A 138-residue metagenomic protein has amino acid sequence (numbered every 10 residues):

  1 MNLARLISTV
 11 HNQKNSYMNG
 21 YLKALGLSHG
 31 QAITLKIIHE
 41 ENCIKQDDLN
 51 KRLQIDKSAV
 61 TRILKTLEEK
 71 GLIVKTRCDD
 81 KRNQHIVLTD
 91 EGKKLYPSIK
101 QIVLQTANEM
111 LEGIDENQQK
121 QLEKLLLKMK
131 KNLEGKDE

Functional and structural regions predicted by a protein language model:
M1-L25, L72, L88: N-terminal leader segment of winged-helix/HTH proteins
L3-R5, H29-Q31, I38-E40, I55-K57 (+5 more regions): Anionic, Ser/Thr-rich low-complexity intrinsically disordered regions
A4, L25, E41, D47 (+3 more regions): A short, glycine- and basic residue-enriched loop/turn that sits immediately adjacent to a domain's principal
T9, G26, C43, V87 (+1 more regions): Short, conserved sequence motifs enriched in acidic/basic residues, glycine, and aromatics that mark functional "hot
N12, S16-A59: N-terminal helix-turn-helix DNA-binding core of bacterial DNA-binding proteins
N15, K65-L127: Charged, amphipathic alpha-helical coiled-coil/dimerization segments
I37, R62, K124: DNA-binding alpha-helical recognition surfaces that contact promoter or target DNA
K131-E138: Generic C-terminal helix-cap and adjacent flexible tail
